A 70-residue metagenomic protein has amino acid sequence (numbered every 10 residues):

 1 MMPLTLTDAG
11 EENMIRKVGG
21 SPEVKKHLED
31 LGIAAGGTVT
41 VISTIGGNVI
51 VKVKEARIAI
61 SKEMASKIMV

Functional and structural regions predicted by a protein language model:
M1-V70: Compact, glycine-rich, soluble single-domain proteins
